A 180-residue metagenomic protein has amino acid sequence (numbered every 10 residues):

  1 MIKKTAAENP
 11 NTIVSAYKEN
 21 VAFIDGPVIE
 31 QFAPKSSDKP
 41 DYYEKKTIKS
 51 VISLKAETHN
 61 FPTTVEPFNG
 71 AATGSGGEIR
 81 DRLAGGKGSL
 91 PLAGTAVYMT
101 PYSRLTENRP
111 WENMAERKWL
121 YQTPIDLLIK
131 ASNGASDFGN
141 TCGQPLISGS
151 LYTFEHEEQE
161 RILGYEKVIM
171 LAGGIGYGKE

Functional and structural regions predicted by a protein language model:
M1-E180: Long, structured ligand/cofactor-binding scaffold of large enzymes
